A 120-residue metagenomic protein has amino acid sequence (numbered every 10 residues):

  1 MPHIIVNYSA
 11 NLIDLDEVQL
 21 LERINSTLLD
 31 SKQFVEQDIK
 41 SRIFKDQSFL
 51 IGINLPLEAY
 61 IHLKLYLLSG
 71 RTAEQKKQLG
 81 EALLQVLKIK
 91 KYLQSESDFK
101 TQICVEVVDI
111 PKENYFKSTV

Functional and structural regions predicted by a protein language model:
M1-V120: A domain-level signal for the structural core that forms small-molecule/cofactor-binding pockets and catalytic centers
